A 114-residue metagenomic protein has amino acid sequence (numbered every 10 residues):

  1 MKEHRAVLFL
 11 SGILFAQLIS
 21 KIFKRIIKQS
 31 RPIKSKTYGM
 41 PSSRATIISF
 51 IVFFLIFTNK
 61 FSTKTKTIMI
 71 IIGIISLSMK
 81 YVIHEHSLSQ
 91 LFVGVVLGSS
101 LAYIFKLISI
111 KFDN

Functional and structural regions predicted by a protein language model:
M1-A16, L91: Interfacial segments of alpha-helical transmembrane regions
M1-K2, K28-Q29, H84-E85: Short loop/turn hinge sites at secondary-structure boundaries
F9-I26, K64-K80: Small-polar-interrupted transmembrane alpha-helices in polytopic inner-membrane proteins
R25-I33: Transmembrane alpha-helix boundary signature
P32-N114: Membrane-embedded catalytic cores of phosphoryl/pyrophosphoryl-handling enzymes
